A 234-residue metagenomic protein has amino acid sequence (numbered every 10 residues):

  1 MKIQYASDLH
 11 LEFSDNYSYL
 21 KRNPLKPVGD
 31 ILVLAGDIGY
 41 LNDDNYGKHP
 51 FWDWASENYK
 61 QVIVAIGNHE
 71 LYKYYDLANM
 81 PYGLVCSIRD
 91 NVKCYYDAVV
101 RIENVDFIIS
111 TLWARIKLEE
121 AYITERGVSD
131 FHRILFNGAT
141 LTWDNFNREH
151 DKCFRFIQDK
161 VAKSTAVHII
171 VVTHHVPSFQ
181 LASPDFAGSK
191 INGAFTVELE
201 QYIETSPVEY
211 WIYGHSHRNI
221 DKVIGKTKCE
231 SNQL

Functional and structural regions predicted by a protein language model:
M1-Q4, V99-I109, H168, V223-K228: Beta-strand-turn-beta hairpins that frame and shape the catalytic cleft of phosphate-ester-processing enzymes
M1-V64, E70-N79, F136: N-terminal active-site segment of His-dependent metallophosphoesterases
D8, D37, V62, G67 (+4 more regions): Divalent metal-coordination and catalytic microenvironments
H10-N16, Y40-D44, H69-D76, V99-R101 (+3 more regions): Active-site environment of divalent metal-dependent phosphoester hydrolases
L20-P24, F51-S56, V92-N104, I108 (+1 more regions): Short amphipathic alpha-helices and their capping/turn segments at secondary-structure boundaries
K60-V64, G83, P177-L234: Conserved beta-sheet core of the metallophosphoesterase superfamily
Q61-F136: A basic- and aromatic-enriched beta-loop-alpha substructure that forms the phosphate/nucleotide- and DNA/RNA-contacting
I108-I170, H175-F186: Active-site-proximal loop/helix segment associated with metal-binding centers of metalloenzymes
